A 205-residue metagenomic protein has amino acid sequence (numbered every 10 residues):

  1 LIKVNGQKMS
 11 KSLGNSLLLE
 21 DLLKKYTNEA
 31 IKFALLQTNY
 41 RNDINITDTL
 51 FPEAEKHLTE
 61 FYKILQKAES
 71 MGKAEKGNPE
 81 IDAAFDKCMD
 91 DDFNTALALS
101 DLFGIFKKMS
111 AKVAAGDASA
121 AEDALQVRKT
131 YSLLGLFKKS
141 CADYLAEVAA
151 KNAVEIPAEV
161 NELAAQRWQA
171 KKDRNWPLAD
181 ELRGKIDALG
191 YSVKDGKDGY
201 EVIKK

Functional and structural regions predicted by a protein language model:
I2-K3: Basic helix-turn-helix/winged-helix DNA-binding cores and closely related short helical interaction motifs
K8-K205: Structural preference for alpha-helix termini/caps and helix-kink/transition segments
